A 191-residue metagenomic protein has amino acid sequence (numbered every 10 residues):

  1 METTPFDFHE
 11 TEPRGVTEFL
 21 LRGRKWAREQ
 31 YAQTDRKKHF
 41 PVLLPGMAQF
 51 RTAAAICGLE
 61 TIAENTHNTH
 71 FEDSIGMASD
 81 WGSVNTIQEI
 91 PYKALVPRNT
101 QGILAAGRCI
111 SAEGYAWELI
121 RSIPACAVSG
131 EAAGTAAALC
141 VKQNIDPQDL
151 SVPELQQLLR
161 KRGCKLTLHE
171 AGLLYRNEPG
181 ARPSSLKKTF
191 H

Functional and structural regions predicted by a protein language model:
M1-H191: Flavin (FAD/FMN)-binding glycine-rich loop and adjacent Rossmann-like elements that form
